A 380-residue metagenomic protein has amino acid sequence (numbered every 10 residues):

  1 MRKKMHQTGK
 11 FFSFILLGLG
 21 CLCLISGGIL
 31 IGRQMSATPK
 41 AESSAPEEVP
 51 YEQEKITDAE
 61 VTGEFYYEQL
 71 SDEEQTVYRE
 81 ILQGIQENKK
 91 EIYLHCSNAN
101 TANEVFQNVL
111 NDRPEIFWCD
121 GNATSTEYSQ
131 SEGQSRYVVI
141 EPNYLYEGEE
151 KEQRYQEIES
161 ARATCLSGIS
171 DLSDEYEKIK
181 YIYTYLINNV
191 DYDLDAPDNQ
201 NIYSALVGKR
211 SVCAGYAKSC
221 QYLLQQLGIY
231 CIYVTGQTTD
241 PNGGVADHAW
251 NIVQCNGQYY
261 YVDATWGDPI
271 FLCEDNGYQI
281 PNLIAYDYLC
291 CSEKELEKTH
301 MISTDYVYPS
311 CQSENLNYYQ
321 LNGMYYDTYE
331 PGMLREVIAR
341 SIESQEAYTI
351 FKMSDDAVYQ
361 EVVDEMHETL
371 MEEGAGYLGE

Functional and structural regions predicted by a protein language model:
R2-L172, E295-E380: N-terminal accessory/pre-domain segments preceding catalytic cores
F65, Y203-S204, Q221-Q226: N-terminal start-of-chain detector that recognizes signal peptides and the immediate post-cleavage beginning
Y146, N189-D193, V212-C213, T238-N242 (+2 more regions): Solvent-exposed loop/turn segments at secondary-structure junctions within structured extracellular/periplasmic domains
G148-A205: Secondary-structure boundary elements
A205-A214: Periplasmic OmpA-like peptidoglycan-binding domain that tethers envelope proteins to the cell wall
G215-C291: Hydrophobic/aromatic-rich core segments of domains that either
